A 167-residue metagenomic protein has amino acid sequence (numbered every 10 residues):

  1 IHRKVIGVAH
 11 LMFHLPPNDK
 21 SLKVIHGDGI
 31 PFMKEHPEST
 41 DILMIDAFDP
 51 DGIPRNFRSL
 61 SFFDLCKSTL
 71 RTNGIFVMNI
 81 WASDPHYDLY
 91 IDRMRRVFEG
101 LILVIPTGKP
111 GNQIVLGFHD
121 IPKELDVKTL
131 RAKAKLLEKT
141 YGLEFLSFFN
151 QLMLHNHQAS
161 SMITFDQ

Functional and structural regions predicted by a protein language model:
I1-T72: The AdoMet/dcAdoMet-binding core of the Class I SAM-like
G7, P54, Y87, L125-K128: Generic domain-boundary/flexible-linker signal
D19-S21, N73, E99-L101, G142-L146: A generic structural signal for alpha->beta connector loops
K34-I42, S59-S61, G108, E138-F149: Short flexible/disordered coil segments
L60-E124: C-terminal substrate-binding/active-site "lid" region of AdoMet-derived donor-dependent transferases
Q113-Q167: SAM/dcSAM-binding transferase cores
